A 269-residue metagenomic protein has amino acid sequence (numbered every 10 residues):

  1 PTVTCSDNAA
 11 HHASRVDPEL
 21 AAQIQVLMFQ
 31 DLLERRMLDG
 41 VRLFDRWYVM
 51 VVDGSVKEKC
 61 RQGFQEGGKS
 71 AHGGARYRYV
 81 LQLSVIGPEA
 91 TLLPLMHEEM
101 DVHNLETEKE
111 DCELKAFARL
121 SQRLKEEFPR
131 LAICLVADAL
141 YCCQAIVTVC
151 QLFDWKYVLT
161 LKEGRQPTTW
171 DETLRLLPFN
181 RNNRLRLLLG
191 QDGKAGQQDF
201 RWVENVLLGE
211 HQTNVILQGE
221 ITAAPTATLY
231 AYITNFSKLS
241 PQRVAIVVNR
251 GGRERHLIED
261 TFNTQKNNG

Functional and structural regions predicted by a protein language model:
P1, C5-A9, R46-K57, L83 (+5 more regions): Short, conserved catalytic/metal-binding motifs centered on acidic residues
A10-E89: Active-site-proximal, Lys/Arg-enriched surface segment that forms a nucleic-acid-binding/basic interface patch
F44-W47, R78, L92-L93, R130-A132 (+2 more regions): A general structural motif
S55-K57, I86-A90, M100-V102, A139-C142 (+1 more regions): Short acidic/polar capping segments at secondary-structure boundaries
A71-L131: Electropositive, glycine- and tryptophan-enriched low-complexity nucleic-acid-binding patches
T107-Q166: Domain-level cores of phosphate- or acyl-group-handling catalytic modules
V158, K162-I258: An anionic, glycine-rich sequence signature occurring as long contiguous blocks
R253, D260, Q265-G269: C-terminal extensions of enzymes
